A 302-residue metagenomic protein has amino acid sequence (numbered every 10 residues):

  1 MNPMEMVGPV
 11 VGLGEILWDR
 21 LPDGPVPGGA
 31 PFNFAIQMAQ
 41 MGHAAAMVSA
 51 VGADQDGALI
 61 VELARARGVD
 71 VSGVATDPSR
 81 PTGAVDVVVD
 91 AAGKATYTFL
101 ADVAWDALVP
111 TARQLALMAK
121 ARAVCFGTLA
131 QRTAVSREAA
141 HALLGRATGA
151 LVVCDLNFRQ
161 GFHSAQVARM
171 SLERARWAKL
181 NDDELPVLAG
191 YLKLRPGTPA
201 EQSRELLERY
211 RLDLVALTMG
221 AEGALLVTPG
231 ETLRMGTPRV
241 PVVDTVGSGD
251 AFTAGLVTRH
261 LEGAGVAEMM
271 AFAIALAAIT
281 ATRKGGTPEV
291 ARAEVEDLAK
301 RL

Functional and structural regions predicted by a protein language model:
N2-P9, K193-L302: Conserved phosphate-binding/catalytic region of the ribokinase-like
N2-V11, L63-A66, V71-T76, A91-T232 (+1 more regions): Ribokinase/PfkB-type carbohydrate-kinase core domain
M6, D19-K94, A101-W105, R113 (+1 more regions): Substrate-binding N-lobe of the ribokinase-like
V10, P31-A35, G57, G83 (+5 more regions): A general structural signal for well-ordered alpha-helical segments in protein cores
G14: Active-site beta-alpha turn of Rossmann-fold NAD(P)-dependent dehydrogenases/reductases
W18, A53, F158-Q160, E184 (+3 more regions): Short, glycine/acidic-enriched loop or turn micro-motifs at the edges of active sites
P25-G29, Q55, P81, A112 (+5 more regions): Residues at secondary-structure transition points
G83, A104, T128-Q131, A277 (+1 more regions): Glycine-rich phosphate/pyrophosphate-binding beta-alpha loops
